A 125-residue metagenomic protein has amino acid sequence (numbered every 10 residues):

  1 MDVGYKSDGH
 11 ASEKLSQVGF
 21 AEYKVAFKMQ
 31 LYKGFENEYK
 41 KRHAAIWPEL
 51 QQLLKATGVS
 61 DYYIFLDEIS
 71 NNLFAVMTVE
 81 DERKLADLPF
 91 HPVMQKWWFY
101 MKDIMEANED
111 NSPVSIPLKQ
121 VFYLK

Functional and structural regions predicted by a protein language model:
D2-S16, F99-K125: Glycine-rich beta-strand-turn "strand-cap" elements at beta-sheet edges
Q17-K24, D67: Short, flexible turn/loop "capping" segments at secondary-structure junctions
K24-Q30: Active-site-flanking beta-strand signature of metal-NTP-handling nucleotidyl enzymes and homologous cyclase-like
F27, H43, A75: Hydrophobic pocket/interface hotspot
L31-K33, D81: Beta-strand elements of well-folded, non-transmembrane domains
F35-S60: Short amphipathic alpha-helical segments
Q51-F74, T78-E80: Short, glycine- and small/hydrophobic-rich beta-strand elements in well-ordered beta-sheets
T57, V79-P117: An amphipathic, aromatic/His-enriched active-site/gating alpha helix that lines ligand/cofactor pockets
